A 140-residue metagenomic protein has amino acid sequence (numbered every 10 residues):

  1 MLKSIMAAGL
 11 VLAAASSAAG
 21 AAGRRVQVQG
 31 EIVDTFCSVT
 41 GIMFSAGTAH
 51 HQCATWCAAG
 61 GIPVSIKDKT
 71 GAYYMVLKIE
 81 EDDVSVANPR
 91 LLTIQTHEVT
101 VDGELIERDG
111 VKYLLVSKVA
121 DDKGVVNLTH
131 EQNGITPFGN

Functional and structural regions predicted by a protein language model:
M1-M6: Bacterial N-terminal signal peptides that target proteins for export
G9-L10, T40: A ubiquitous, low-specificity "background" feature that marks scattered single residues across proteins without
L10-A18: Hydrophobic h-region of N-terminal signal peptides that target proteins for export in Gram-negative bacteria
G20-N140: OB-fold and OB-like single-stranded nucleic-acid-recognition modules and their adjacent interaction interfaces
